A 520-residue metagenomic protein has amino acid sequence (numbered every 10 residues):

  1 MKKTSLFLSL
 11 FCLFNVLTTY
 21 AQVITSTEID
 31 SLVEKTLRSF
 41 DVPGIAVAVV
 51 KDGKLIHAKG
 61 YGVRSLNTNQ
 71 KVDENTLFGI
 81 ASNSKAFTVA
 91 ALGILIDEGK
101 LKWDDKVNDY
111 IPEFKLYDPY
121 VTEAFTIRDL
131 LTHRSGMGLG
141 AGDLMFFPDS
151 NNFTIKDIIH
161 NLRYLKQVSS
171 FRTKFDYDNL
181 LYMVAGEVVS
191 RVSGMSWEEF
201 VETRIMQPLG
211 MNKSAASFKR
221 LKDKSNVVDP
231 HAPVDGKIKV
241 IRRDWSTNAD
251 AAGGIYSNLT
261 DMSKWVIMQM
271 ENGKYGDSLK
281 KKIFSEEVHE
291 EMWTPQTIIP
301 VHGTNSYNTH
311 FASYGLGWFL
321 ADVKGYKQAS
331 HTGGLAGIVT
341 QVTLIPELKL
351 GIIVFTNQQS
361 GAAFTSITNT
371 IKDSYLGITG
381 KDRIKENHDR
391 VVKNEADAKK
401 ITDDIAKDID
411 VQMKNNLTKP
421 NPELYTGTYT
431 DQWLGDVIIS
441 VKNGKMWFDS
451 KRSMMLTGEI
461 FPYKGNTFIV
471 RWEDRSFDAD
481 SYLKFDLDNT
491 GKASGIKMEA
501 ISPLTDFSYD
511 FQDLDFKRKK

Functional and structural regions predicted by a protein language model:
M1-I24: Bacterial Sec-dependent N-terminal signal peptides
K2-K3, K51, K85: A general lysine-centric signal
L8, V49, F114, R134 (+3 more regions): Residues that line or immediately flank small-molecule/substrate-binding pockets and catalytic motifs
N15-V16, E98, Y117, E271: Residues in and immediately flanking transmembrane alpha helices
Q22-K59, M145, D149, H160 (+4 more regions): Catalytic loop of the DD-peptidase/beta-lactamase superfamily, centered on the K-T-G motif and neighboring
S39, V63-N179, G186, S193-M195 (+4 more regions): Active-site-proximal loop and beta-strand segments within enzyme catalytic domains
N179-L180, A363: Short acidic alpha-helix initiation/capping motifs at coil-to-helix transition points, especially at protein N-termini
